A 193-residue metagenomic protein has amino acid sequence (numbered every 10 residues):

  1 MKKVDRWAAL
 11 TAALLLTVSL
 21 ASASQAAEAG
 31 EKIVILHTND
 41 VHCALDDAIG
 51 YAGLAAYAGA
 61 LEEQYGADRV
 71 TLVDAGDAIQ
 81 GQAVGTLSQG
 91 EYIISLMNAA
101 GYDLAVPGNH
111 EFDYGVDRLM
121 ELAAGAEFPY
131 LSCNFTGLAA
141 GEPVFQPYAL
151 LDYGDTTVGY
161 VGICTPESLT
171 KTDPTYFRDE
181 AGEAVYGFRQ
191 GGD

Functional and structural regions predicted by a protein language model:
M1-T11: Bacterial N-terminal signal peptides that target proteins for export
K2, V18-L20, E91-I93: A generic local structural motif
T11-S19: Bacterial N-terminal signal peptides
V18-G30: Sec-dependent signal peptide cleavage junction
A27-D193: Acidic, metal/ion-coordinating pockets
